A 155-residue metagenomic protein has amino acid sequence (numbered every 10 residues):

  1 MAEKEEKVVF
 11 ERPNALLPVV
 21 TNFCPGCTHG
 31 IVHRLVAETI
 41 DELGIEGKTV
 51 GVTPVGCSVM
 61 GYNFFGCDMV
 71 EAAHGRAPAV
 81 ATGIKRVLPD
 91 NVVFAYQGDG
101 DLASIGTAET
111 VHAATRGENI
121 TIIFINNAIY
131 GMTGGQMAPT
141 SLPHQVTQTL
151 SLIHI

Functional and structural regions predicted by a protein language model:
A2-L16: Cofactor-/ligand-binding subdomain signature composed of acidic, glycine-rich, tryptophan-containing flexible loops
R12-A73: Active-site diphosphate/adenylate-binding microenvironment
V55-G131: Thiamine diphosphate
A128-Q145: Glycine-rich anion/phosphate-binding loop at the beta-strand->alpha-helix junction
V146-S151: Internal, well-ordered alpha/beta segment that forms a basic, Gly-enriched binding/recognition surface
I153-I155: Conserved small/polar residues in nucleotide/adenosyl-binding loops
